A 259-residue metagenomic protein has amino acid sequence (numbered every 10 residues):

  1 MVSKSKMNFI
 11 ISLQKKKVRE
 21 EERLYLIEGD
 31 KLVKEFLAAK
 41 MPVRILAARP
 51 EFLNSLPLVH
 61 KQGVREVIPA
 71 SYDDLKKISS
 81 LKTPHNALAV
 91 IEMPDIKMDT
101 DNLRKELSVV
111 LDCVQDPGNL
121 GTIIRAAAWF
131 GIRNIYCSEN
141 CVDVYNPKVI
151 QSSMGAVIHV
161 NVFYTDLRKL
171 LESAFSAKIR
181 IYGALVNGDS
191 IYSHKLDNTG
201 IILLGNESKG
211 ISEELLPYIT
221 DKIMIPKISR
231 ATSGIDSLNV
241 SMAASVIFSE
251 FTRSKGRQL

Functional and structural regions predicted by a protein language model:
M1-L53, C141-V142: Boundary-proximal intrinsically disordered activation/regulatory segments immediately upstream of a helical core
G29, Q115-I123, I235-A243: Amphipathic alpha-helical repeat scaffolds
A38, I96, T100-N187: RNA substrate-binding interface of SAM-dependent RNA methyltransferases
V67-E92: Glycine/small-residue-rich loop that forms an oxyanion/phosphate-binding "nest" at active or ligand-binding sites
A70-S71, D112, S138-E139, N161 (+1 more regions): Short beta->alpha connector loops at strand-helix junctions that form conserved, small/polar/Pro-enriched
W129-F130, V144, V149-G155, P217-L259: Structured adenosyl-cofactor binding patch, chiefly the S-adenosyl-L-methionine
G183-D236: Active-site/ligand-binding-proximal alpha/beta "capping" segment
